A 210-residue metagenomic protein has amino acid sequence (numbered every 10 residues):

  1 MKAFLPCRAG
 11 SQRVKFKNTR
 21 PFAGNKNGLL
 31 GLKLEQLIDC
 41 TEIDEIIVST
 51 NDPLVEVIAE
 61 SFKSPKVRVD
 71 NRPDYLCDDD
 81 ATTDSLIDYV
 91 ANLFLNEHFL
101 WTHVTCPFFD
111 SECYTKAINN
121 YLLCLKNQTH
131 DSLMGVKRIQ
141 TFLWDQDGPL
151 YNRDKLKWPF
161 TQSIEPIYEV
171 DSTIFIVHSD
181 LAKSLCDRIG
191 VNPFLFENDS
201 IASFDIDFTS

Functional and structural regions predicted by a protein language model:
M1-F16: N-terminal nucleotide-binding beta1-loop-alpha1 segment
K17-A23, P73-L76: Short glycine-enriched, charge-decorated loop/helix-capping segments at active-site entrances that position
G28-E45: A short, N-terminal amphipathic alpha-helix
I46-T50, G135-V136: Short internal beta-strands
P53-L100, E112-K116: Short phosphate-binding loop-to-helix
D79, S85-L86, P107-S200: Conserved core of the sugar-phosphate nucleotidyltransferase
T102-V104: Active-site acidic Asp-centered loop
D199-S210: C-terminal and late-domain segments of enzyme folds
